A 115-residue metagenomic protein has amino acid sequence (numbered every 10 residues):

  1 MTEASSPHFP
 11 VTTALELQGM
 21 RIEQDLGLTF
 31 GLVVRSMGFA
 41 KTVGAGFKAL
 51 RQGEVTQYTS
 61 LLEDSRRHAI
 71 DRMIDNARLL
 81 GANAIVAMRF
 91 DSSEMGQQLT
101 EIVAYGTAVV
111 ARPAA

Functional and structural regions predicted by a protein language model:
M1-K41, T100-A115: N-terminal presequence-like segments and the immediate start of the first folded domain
E16, I22, K48, Q52-V55 (+2 more regions): Short capping/connector residues at structural and topological boundaries
T29, V34, T42-R89: Short, well-ordered alpha-helical segments
D75, L79-A114: Surface-exposed short loop/turn segments
